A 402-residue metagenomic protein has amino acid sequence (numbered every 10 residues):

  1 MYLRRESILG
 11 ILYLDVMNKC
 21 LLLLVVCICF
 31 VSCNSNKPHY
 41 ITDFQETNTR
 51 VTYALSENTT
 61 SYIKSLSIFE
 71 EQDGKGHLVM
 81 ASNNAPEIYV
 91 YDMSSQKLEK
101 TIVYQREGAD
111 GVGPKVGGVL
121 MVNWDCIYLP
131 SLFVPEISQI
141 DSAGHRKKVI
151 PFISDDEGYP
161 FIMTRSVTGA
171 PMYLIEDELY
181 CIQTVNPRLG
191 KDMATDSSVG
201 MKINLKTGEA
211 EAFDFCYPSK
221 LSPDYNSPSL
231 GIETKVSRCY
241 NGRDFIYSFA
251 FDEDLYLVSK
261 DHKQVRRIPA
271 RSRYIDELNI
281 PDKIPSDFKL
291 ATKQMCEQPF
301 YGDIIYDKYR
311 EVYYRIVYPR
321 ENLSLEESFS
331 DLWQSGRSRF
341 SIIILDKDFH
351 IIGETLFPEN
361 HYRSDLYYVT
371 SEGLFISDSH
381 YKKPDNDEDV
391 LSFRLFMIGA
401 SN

Functional and structural regions predicted by a protein language model:
V31-S32: C-terminal motif of bacterial Sec signal peptides marking the signal peptidase cleavage site
V51, L98-R106, K147-Y159, E211-P218 (+2 more regions): Beta-propeller fold detector
A54-I88, I305, Y313-Y318: Beta-strand-rich domains and repeat architectures in extracellular enzymes and scaffolds, especially beta-propellers
K97-Y128, L132, I153-M163, F357-R363: Blade-loop segments of beta-propeller domains
D110, R271-L278, K283-S286, H350-T370: Conserved blade-ending motifs and adjacent loop-strand segments that build the rim/top face of beta-propeller domains
V134-P135, S142-E176, I182-L189: Asp-box/WD-like beta-propeller blade repeats and closely related beta-sheet repeat scaffolds
A194-G208, D331-D348, D389-S401: Beta-propeller blade signature
C296-I344: Loop/turn-rich, solvent-exposed surfaces of beta-rich toroidal or solenoidal domains
